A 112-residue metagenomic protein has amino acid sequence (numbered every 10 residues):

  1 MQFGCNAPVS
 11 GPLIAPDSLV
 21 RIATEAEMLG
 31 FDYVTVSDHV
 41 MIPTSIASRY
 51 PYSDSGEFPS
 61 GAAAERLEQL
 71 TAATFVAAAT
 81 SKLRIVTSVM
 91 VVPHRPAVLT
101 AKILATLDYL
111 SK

Functional and structural regions predicted by a protein language model:
M1-A79: N-terminal beta1-alpha1-beta2 module of alpha/beta enzyme domains
V9-G11, M90-H94: Short histidine/acidic/glycine/proline-rich micro-motifs that form metal- and phosphate-coordinating active-site loops
A15-R21, P93-Y109: Glycine-rich anion/phosphate-binding loops
F31, S111-K112: A structural motif
H39, S88-M90: Short, well-ordered beta-to-alpha junction loops that form the rim of enzyme active sites and present histidine/acidic
T71-T74, R84, A105: Active-site phosphate/pyrophosphate-handling residues
A78-S81, Y109: Solvent-exposed polar/charged
T80-S88: Conserved catalytic cysteine-centered active-site region of acyl-thioester-dependent Claisen-condensing enzymes
